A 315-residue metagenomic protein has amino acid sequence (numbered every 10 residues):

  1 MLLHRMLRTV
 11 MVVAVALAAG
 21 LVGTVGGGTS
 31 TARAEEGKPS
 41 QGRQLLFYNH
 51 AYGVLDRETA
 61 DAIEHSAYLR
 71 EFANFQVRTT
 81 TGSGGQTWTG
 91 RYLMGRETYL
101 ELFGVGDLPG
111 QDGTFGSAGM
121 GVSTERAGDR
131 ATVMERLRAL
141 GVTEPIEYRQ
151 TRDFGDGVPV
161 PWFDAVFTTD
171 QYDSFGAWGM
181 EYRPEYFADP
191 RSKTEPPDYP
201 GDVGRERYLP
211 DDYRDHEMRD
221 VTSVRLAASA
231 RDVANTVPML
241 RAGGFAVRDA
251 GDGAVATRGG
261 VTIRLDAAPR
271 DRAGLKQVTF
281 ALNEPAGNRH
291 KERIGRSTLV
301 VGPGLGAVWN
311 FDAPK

Functional and structural regions predicted by a protein language model:
M1-A34: Secretory targeting and sorting signals
G37-I63, Y186-V233, V278: N-terminal beta-strand motif that seeds the catalytic metal site of vicinal oxygen chelate
G37-P109, T114-S117: An N-terminus-focused feature that recognizes amino-terminal "leader" regions
Y48-T59, G110-L140, R219-R231, R270-G295: Vicinal oxygen chelate
A60-Q76, V133-A139, A230-V247: Amphipathic alpha-helical segments
H65-Y68, F72-A73, T124, G128-A131 (+3 more regions): Phosphate-end processing signature that detects enzymes handling 5′-triphosphorylated RNA and polyphosphate
R70, T89, Y99-T169: Polyanion-binding and phosphate-handling cores
T81, L93, E135-R219, G243 (+2 more regions): Vicinal oxygen chelate
